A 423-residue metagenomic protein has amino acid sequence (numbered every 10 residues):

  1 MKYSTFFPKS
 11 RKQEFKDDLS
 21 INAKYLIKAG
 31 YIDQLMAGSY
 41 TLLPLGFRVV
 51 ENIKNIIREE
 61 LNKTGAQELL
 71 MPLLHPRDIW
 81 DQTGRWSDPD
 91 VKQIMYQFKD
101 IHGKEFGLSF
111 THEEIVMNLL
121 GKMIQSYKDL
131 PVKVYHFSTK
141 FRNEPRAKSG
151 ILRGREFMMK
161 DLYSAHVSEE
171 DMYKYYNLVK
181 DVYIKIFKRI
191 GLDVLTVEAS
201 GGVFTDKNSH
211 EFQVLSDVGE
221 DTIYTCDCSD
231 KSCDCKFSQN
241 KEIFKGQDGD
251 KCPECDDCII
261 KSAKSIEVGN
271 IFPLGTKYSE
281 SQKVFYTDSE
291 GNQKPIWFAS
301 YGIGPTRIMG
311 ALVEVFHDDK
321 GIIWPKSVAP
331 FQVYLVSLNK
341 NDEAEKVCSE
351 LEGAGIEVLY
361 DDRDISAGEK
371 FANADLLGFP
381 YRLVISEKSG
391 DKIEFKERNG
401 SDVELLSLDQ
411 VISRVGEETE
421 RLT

Functional and structural regions predicted by a protein language model:
M1-T423: NTP/phosphate- and nucleic-acid-binding module
